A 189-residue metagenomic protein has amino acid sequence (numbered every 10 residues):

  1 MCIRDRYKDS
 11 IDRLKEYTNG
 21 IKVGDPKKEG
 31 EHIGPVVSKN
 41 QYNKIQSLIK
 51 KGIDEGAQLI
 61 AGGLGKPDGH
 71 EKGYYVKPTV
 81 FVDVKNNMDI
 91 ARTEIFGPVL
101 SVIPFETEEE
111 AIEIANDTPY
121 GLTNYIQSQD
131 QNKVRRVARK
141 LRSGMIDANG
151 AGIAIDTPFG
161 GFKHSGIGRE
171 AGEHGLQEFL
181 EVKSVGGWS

Functional and structural regions predicted by a protein language model:
M1-K85, A148: ALDH superfamily catalytic-core signature
R4, N19-K22, I49, D68 (+1 more regions): Conserved C-terminal structural/oligomerization subdomain of aldehyde/semialdehyde dehydrogenase
